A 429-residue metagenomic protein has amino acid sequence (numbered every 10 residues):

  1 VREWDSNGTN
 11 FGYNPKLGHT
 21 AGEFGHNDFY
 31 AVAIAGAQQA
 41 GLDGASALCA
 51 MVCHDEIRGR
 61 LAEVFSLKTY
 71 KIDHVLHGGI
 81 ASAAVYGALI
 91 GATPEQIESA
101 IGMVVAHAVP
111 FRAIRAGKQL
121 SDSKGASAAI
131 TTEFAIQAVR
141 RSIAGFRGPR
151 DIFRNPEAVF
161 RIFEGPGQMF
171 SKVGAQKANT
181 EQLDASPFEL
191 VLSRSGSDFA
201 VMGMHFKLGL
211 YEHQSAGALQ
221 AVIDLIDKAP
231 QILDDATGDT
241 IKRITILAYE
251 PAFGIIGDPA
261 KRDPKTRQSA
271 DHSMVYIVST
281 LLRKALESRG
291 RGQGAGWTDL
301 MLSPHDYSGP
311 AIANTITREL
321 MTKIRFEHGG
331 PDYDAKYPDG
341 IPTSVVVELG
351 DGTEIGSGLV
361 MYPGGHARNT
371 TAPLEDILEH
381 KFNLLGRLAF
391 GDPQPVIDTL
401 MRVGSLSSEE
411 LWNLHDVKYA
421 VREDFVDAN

Functional and structural regions predicted by a protein language model:
V1-G22, S123-E133, R140-N429: Terminal-appendage/accessory-domain detector
H26-N27, I34-Q137, D151, N155-P156: Glycine-rich, mobile lid/loop segments that gate access to catalytic sites or pores
Y30, E56, A106-P110, S193-S197 (+1 more regions): Short connector loops/turns at beta-strand edges and beta->alpha or beta->beta junctions
